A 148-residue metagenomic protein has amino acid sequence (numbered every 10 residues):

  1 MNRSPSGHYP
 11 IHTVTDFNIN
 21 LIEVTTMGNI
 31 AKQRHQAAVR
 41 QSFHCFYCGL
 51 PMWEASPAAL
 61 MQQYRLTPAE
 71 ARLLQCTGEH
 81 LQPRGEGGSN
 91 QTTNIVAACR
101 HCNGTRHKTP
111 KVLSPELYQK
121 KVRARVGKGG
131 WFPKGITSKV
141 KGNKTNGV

Functional and structural regions predicted by a protein language model:
H12-A31, L66-R84: Short, charged low-complexity linear segments at domain edges
F17-R65: Short, charged surface segments at domain edges that flank catalytic/cofactor-binding sites
F43-H44, T77, A98: The −1 position to Zn-ligating cysteines in a subset of zinc-ribbon hairpins
M52-I95, P110: Histidine-centered nuclease catalytic patch
L73-T92, R125-G147: Short Fe-S-cluster ligation motifs
T92-Y118: Short Cys/His-centered divalent metal-binding micro-motifs
